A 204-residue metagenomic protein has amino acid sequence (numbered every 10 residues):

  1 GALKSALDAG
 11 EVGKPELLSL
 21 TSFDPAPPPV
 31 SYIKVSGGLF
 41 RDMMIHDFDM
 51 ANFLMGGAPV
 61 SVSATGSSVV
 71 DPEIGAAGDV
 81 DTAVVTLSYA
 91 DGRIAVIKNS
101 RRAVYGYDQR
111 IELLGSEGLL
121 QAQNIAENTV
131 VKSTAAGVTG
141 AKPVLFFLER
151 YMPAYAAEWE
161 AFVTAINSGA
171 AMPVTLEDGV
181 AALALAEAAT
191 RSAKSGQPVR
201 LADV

Functional and structural regions predicted by a protein language model:
G1-A76, G196: Predominantly a Rossmann-like dinucleotide-binding segment in NAD(P)-dependent oxidoreductases
A2-S5, D49-M50, V84, A161 (+2 more regions): Alpha-helical elements of Rossmann-like donor-binding domains used by nucleotide-donor carbohydrate transfer enzymes
M43-H46, A157, E177, A181: A generic structural signal for residues located within well-ordered alpha-helices of large catalytic or ligand-binding
D49-E127, A156-A170, V204: Contiguous beta-strand/loop segments that form the cofactor/metal-binding neighborhood of enzyme cores
A90, A161-V204: C-terminal helix-rich "cap/oligomerization" subdomain common to oxidoreductases
I111, E127-V138: Short polybasic amphipathic segments
A141-R150: C-terminal "lid/loop" region of Rossmann-like NAD(P)-dependent oxidoreductases
E149-E160, V180: Alpha-helix N-cap/helix-start motif at coil-to-helix transitions, marked by capping-box chemistry
